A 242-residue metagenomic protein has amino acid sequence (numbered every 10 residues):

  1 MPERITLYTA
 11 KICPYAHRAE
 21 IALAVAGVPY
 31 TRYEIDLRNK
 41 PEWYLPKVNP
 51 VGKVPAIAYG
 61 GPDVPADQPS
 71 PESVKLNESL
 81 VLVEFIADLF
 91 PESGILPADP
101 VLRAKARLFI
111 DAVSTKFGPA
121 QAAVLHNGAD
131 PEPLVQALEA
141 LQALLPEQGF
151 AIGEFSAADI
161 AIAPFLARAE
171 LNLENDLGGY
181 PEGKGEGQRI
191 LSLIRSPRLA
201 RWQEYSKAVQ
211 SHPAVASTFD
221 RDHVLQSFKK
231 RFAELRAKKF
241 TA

Functional and structural regions predicted by a protein language model:
M1-A151: GST-like domain detector, emphasizing the conserved glutathione-binding G-site in the N-terminal thioredoxin-like
M1-T6, A233-A242: Eukaryotic N-terminal targeting leaders
R32, T218-F219: A generic structural-conservation signal
I95, S217-T218: Acidic/polar loop patches that form or flank catalytic/metal-binding clefts of enzymes that bind anionic ligands
V101, K105-S211: GST-like fold's C-terminal all-alpha helical module
R201, Y205-A214, R221, A237-A242: Acidic, serine/threonine- and proline-rich low-complexity regulatory tracts
V215-A216, K229: Long, amphipathic alpha-helical surface segments
D222-F228: Short amphipathic alpha-helical segments embedded in low-complexity Lys/Glu-rich regions
